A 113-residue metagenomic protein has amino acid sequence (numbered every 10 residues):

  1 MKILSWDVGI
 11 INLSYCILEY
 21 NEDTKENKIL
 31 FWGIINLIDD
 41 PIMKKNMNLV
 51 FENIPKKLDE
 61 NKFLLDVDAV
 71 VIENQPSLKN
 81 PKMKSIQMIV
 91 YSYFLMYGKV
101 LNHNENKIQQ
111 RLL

Functional and structural regions predicted by a protein language model:
M1-L113: Phosphate- and other anionic-substrate recognition elements at nucleic-acid/protein interfaces
